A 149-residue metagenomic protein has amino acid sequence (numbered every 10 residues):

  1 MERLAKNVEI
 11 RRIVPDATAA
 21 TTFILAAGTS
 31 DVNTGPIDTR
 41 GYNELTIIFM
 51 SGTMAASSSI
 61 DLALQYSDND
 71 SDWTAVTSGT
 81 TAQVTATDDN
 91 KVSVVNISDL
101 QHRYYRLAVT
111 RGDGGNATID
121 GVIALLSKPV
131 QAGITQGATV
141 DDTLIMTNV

Functional and structural regions predicted by a protein language model:
M1-D38: Solvent-exposed, flexible loop/coil segments flanking beta-strands in beta-rich domains
M1-V14, G114-V149: C-terminal interaction-tip segments
P36-D38, G79-G115, D120-S127: Beta-sandwich interaction modules
T39-T46, S57, H102-Y104: Extended extracellular/luminal ectodomain segments enriched in beta-structured repeat modules
G52-S59, D113-A117: Extended, low-complexity, turn-rich repeat/linker tracts enriched in Gly/Pro/Ser/Thr and Asp/Glu that occur
L62-L64: Short beta-strand elements bearing conserved aromatic residues within extracellular beta-rich modules
D70-T80: Surface-exposed loop/edge segments in extracytoplasmic proteins
